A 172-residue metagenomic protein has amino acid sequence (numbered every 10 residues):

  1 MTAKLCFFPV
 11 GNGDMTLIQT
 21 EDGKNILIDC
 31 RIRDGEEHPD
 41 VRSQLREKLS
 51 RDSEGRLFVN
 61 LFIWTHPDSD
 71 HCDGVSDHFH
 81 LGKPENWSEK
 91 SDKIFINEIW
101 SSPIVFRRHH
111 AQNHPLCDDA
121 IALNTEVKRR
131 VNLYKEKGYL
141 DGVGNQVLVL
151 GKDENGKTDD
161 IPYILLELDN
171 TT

Functional and structural regions predicted by a protein language model:
M1-A3, E54-R56, C72-T172: Flexible, acidic/histidine-containing loops and adjacent segments that form or flank the divalent-metal
M1-L61: Conserved beta-strand hairpin/beta-sheet module of binuclear metal-dependent hydrolase folds, prominently
R33, D68-D70, V105: Catalytic metal-binding/acid-base residues of hydrolase active sites
H38, H71-C72: Alpha-helix N-cap/helix-start motif
V59-D70: Metallo-beta-lactamase
